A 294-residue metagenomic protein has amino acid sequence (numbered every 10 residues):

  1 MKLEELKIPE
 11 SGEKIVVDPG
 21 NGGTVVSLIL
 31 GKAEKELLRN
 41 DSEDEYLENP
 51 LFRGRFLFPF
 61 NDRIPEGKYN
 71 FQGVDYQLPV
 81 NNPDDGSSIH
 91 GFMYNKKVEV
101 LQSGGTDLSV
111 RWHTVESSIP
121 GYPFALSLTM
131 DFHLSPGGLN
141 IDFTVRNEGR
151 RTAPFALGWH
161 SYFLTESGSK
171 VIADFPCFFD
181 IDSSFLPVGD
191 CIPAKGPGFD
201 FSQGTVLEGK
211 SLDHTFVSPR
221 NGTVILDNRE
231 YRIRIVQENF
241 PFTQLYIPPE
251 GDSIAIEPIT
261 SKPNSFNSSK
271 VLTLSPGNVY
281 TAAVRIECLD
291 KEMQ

Functional and structural regions predicted by a protein language model:
M1-S11: Short, Gly/Pro- and small/polar-rich lid/capping loops
I8, P19, T114-F155, W159-S161: Acidic, contiguous internal or C-terminal segments within carbohydrate-active enzymes that form a structured patch used
V16-D75: Acidic-aromatic substrate-binding/catalytic surfaces of carbohydrate-active enzymes
Y69-Q77, T273-D290: Short Pro-Gly-centered flexible turn/kink motifs
Q77, T152-P154, Y162-Q237: Active-site/ligand-binding surface loops and adjacent short beta/alpha elements that line catalytic pockets across
P79-P136: Extended, loop-rich substrate-binding clefts of extracytoplasmic carbohydrate-active enzymes
T129-D131, S269-L274: Beta-strand-rich interaction surfaces with strong enrichment in secreted/lumenal proteins
D227-P258, P263: Glycine-rich active-site loops that engage anionic ligands at enzyme catalytic sites
